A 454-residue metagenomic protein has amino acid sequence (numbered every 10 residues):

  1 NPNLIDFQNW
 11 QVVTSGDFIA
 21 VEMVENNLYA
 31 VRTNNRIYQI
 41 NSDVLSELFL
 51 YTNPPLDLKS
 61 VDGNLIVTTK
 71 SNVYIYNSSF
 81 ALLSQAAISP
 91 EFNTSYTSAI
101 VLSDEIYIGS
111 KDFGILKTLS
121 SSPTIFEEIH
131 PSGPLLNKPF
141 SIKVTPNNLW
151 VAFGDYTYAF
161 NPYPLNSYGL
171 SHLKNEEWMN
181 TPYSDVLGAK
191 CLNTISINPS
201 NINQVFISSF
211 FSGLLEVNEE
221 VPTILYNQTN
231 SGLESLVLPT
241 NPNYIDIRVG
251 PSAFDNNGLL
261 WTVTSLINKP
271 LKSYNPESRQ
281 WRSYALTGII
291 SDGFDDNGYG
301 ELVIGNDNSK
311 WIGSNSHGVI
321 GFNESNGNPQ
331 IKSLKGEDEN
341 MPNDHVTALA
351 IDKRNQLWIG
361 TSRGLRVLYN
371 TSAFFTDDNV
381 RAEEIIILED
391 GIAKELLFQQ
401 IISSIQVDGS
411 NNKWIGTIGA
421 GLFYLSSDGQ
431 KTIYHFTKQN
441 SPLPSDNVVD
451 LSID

Functional and structural regions predicted by a protein language model:
N1, R32-T33, T68-K70, S110-K111 (+7 more regions): Structural signature of WD-repeat beta-propellers
P2-L4, F80, E177-W178, E219-L225 (+4 more regions): Short loop/turn segments immediately following beta-strands, especially the blade-tip and inter-blade linker loops
F7-E25, S46-D62, Q85-S103, H130-P146 (+7 more regions): Short coil-to-beta transitions that initiate beta-strands within beta-rich domains
L28-A30, N64-V67, E105-I108, L149-A152 (+6 more regions): Conserved beta-propeller blade signature
Y38, Y74-I75, L116-K117, S171 (+5 more regions): WD40 beta-propeller blade core
V151-Y168, S212-L215, S265-K269, H317 (+2 more regions): Short, conserved, GDST-rich strand-edge loop motifs in beta-rich repeat architectures
A159-P164, V205, N241-N243, V263 (+3 more regions): Short consensus segments that form the blades of beta-propeller domains, in both extracellular/periplasmic
L165-E176, L271-P276: Beta-propeller blade signature
